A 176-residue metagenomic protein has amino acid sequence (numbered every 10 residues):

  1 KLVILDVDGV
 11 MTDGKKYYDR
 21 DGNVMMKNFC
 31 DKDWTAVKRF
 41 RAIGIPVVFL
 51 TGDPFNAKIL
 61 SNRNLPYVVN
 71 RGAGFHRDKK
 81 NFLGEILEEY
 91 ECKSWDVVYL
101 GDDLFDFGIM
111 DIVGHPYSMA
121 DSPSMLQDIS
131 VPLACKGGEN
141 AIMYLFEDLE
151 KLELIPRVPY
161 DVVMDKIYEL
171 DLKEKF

Functional and structural regions predicted by a protein language model:
K1-N81: Alpha-helical substrate-recognition element adjacent to the catalytic core
N23-M26, K58-R63, G72-F176: Mg2+-dependent phosphoryl-transfer enzymes with acidic/Ser/Thr/Gly-rich catalytic loops
